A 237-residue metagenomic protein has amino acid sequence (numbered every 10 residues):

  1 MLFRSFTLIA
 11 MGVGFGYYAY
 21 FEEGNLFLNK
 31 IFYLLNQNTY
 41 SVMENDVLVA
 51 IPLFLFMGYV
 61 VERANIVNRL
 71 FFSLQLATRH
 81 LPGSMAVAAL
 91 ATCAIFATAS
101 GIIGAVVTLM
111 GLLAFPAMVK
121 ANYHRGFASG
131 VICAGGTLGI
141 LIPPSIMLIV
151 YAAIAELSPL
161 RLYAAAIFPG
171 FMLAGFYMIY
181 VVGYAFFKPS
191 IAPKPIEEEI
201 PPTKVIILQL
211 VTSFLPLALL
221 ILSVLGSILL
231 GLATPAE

Functional and structural regions predicted by a protein language model:
M1-E237: Alpha-helical transmembrane segments of multi-pass membrane transport proteins
